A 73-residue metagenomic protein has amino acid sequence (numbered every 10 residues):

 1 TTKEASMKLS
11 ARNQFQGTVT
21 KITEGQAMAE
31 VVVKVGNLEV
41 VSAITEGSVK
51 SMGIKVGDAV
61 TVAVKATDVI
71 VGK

Functional and structural regions predicted by a protein language model:
T1-K73: Non-catalytic connector elements of ABC transporters
